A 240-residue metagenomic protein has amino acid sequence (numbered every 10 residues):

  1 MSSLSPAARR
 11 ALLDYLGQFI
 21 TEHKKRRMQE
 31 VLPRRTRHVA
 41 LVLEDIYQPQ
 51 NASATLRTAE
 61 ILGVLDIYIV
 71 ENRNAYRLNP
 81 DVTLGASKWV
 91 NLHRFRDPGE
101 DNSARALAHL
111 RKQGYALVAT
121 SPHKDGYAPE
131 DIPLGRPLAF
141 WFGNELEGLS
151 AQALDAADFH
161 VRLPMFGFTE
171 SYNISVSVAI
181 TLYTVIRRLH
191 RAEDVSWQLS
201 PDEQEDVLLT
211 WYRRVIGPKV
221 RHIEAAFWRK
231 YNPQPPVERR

Functional and structural regions predicted by a protein language model:
M1-R240: Post-transcriptional modification and biogenesis factors for structured RNAs of the translation apparatus
